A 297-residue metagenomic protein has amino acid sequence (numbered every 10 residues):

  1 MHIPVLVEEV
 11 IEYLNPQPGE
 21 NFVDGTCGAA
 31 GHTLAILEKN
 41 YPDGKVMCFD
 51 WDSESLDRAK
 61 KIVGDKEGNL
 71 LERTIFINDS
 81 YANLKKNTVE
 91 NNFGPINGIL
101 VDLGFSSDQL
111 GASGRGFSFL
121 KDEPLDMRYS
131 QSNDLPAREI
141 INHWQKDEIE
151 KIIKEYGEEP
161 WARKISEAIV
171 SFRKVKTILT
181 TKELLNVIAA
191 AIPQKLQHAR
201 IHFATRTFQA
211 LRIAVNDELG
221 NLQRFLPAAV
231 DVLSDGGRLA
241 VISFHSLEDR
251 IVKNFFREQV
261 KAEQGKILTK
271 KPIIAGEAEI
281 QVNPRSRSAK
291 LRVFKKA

Functional and structural regions predicted by a protein language model:
M1-A297: S-adenosyl-L-methionine-dependent methyltransferase catalytic core, i.e., the SAM/SAH-binding region
